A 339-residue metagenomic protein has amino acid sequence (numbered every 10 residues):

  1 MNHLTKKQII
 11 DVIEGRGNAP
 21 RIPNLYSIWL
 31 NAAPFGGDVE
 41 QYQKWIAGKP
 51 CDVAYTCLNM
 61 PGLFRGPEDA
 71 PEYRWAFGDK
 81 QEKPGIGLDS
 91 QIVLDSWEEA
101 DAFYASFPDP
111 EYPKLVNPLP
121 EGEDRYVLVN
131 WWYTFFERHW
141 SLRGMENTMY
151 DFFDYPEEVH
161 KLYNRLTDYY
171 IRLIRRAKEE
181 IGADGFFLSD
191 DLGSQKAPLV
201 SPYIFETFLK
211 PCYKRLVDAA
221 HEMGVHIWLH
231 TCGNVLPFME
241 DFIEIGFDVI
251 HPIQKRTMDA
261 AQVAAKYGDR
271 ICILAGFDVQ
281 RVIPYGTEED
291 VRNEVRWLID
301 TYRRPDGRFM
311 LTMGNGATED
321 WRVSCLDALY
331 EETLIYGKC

Functional and structural regions predicted by a protein language model:
M1-C339: Catalytic cores of TIM-barrel enzymes
